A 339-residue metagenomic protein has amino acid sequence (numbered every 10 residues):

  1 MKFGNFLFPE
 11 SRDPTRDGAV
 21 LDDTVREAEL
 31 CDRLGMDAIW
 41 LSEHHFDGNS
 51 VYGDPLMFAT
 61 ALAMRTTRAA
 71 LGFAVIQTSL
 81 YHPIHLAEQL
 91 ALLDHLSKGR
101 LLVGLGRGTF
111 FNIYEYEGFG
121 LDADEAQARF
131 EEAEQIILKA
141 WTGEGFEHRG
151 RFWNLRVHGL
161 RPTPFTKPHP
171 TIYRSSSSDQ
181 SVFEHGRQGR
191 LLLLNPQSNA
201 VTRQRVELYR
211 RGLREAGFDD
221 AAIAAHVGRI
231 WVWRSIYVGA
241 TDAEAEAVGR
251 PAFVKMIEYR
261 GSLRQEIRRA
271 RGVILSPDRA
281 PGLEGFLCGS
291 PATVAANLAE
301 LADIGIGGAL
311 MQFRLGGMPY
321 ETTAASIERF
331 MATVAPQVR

Functional and structural regions predicted by a protein language model:
M1-A70, K167-P170: N-terminal beta1-alpha1-beta2 module of alpha/beta enzyme domains
M1-R16, T109-E115, N154-P168, R264-E284: N-terminal small/glycine-rich loop or linker at the start of catalytic domains across soluble metabolic enzymes
K2-A19, S79-E147, L191-L194, S198-V201: Flexible, glycine-rich active-site loops centered on histidine and acidic residues that chelate a metal or position
F3, C31, G35, E43 (+10 more regions): Conserved, mostly hydrophobic/aromatic
F3-L7, I39-L41, L71-F73, L101-L105 (+4 more regions): Hydrophobic faces of well-ordered beta-strands that scaffold small-molecule active sites in alpha/beta enzyme cores
A38-L62, Q77, Y114, P196-N199 (+1 more regions): Glycine-rich, proline-tolerant flexible connector loops at the mouths of alpha/beta enzymes
S50-F73, R129-A133, I327-R339: Alpha-helix-loop-beta-strand connector modules within alpha/beta enzyme cores
D124-L160, A200-I306: An alpha-helical appendage that flanks or caps ligand/catalytic pockets
